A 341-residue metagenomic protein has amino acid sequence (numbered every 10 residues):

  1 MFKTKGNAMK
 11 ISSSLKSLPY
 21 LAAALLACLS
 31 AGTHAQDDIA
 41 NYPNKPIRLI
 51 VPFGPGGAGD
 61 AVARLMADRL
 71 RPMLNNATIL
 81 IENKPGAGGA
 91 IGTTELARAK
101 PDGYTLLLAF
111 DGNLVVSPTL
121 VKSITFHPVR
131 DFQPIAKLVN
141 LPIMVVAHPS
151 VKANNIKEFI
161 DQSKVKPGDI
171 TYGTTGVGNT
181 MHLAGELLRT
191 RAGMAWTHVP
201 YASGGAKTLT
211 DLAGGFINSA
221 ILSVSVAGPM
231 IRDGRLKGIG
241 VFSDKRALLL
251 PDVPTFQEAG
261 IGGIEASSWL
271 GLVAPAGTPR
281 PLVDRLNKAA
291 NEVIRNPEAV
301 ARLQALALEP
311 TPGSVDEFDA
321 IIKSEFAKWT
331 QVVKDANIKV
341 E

Functional and structural regions predicted by a protein language model:
M1-N44, K157, V340-E341: Short, low-complexity disordered leader/linker segments with a strong preference for bacterial N-terminal type II
F2-G6, N44-P46, M194, R232 (+2 more regions): An extracytoplasmic/periplasmic, membrane-proximal ligand-sensing/linker region
A35-R130, D169, G193-I221, M230 (+2 more regions): N-terminal (or domain-start) structured segment
R98-T105, T119-K207, F256, W269-R302: Hinge/capping helix and adjacent helix->loop/strand transition within the periplasmic-binding protein
N113-S123, H182, E186-R191, S219-V253: A ligand-binding cleft/hinge motif common to bilobed small-molecule-binding domains
N154, A227-R295, S324-A327: C-terminal lobe and pocket-closing loops of periplasmic/extracytoplasmic Venus-flytrap solute-binding proteins
